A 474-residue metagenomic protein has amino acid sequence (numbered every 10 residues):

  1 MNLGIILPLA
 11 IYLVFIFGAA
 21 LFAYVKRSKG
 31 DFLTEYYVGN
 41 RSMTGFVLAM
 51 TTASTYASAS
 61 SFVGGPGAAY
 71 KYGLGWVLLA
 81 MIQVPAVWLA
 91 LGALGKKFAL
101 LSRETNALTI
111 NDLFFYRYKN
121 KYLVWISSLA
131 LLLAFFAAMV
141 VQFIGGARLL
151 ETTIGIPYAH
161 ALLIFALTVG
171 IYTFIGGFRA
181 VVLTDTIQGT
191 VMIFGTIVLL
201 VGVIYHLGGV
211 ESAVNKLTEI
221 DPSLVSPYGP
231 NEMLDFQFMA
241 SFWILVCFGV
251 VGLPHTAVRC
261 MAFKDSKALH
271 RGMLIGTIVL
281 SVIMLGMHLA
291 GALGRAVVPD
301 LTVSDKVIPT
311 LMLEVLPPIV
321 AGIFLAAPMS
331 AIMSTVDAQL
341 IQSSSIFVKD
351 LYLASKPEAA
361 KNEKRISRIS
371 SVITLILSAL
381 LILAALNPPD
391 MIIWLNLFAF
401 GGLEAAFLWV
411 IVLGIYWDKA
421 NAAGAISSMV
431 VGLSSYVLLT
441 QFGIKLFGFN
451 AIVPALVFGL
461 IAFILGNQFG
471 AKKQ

Functional and structural regions predicted by a protein language model:
M1-Q474: Membrane-embedded helix-loop-helix hairpins and adjacent transmembrane boundary segments in multi-pass transporters
